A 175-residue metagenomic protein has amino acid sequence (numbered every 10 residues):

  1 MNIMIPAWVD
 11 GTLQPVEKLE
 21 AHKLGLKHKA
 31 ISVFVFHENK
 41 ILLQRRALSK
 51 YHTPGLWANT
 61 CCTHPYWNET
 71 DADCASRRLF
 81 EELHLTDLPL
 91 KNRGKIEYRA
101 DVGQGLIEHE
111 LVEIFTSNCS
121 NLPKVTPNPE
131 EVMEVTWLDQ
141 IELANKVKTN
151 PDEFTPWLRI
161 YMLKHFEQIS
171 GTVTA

Functional and structural regions predicted by a protein language model:
M1-S32: Acidic, metal-coordinating catalytic segment for phosphate/diphosphate chemistry, firing primarily on the Nudix
N2-I3, K29-I31, N39, E113 (+1 more regions): Change "...and in nucleic-acid phosphodiester-cleaving endonucleases..." to "...and in nucleic-acid processing enzymes
E17, G55, E97, L106-I114 (+1 more regions): Nudix hydrolase/Nudix homology domain
H22-I31, F36-R77: Conserved Nudix-box catalytic region and its N-terminal flanking loop in Nudix hydrolases and closely related
V33, C61, N92, E113-F115: A structural signal for short, well-ordered beta-strand segments
E82: Short alpha-helical functional segments enriched in proximate histidine and acidic residues
T86-K95: A short coil-to-beta-strand element that immediately follows conserved catalytic motifs
